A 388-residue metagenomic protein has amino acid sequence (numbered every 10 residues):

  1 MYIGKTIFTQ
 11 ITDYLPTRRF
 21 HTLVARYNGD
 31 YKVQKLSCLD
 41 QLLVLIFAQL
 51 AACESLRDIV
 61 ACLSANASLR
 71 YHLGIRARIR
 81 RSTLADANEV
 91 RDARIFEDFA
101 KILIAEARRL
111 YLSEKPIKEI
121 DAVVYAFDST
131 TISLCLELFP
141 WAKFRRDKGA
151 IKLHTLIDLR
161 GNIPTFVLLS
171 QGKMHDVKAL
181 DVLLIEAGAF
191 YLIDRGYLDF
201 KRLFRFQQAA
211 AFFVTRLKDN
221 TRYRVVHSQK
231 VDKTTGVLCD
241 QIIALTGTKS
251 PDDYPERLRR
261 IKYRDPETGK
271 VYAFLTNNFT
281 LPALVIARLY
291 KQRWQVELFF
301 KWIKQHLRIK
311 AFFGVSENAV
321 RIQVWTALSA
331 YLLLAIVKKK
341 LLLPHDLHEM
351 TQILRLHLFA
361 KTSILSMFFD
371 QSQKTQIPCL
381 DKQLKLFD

Functional and structural regions predicted by a protein language model:
M1-D58, C62, R91, D98 (+4 more regions): Single, function-defining residue in the core of a domain
L56-D58, S68-I79, R94-E97, E114-K115: Short, flexible active-site-proximal loops enriched in glycine and acidic residues
L73-V90, K101: Major-groove recognition helix of helix-turn-helix-like DNA-binding domains
S82-D86, A107-Y111, Q371-I377: Short alpha-helical linear motifs
A107-L112, P116, D176-V177: A short, well-structured juxtamembrane/interface segment
